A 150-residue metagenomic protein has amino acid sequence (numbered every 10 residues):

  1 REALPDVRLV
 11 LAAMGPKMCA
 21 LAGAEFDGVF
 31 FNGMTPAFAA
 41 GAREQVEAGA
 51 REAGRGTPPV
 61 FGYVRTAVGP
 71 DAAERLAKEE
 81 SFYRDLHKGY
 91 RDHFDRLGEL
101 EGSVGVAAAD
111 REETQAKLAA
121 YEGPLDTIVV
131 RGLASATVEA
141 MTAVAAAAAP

Functional and structural regions predicted by a protein language model:
R1-P150: Active-site-adjacent structural elements that line small-molecule/cofactor binding pockets in enzymes
